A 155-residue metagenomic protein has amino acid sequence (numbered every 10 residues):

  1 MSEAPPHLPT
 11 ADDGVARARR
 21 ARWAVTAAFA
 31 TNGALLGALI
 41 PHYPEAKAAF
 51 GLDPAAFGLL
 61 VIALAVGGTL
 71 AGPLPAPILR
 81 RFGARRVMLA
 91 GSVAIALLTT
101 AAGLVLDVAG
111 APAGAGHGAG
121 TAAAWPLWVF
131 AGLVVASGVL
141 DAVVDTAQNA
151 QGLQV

Functional and structural regions predicted by a protein language model:
D12-A48, V135-V139: Pair of pore-lining "gating" transmembrane helices in MFS-fold secondary transporters
A21, L52-V61, P126, F130: Juxtamembrane helix-start elements in MFS-like secondary transporters
A65-V66: Short hydrophobic/small-residue motifs within alpha-helical transmembrane segments of multi-pass transporter-like
L70-A84: Helix-to-loop junctions at the C-terminal end of transmembrane segments in multipass secondary transporters
R85-S92: Primarily marks hydrophobic transmembrane alpha-helices of the MFS/SLC 12-helix fold
V93-A123: C-terminal ends and interior cores of transmembrane alpha-helices in multi-pass membrane transporters/permeases
L98, W125-S137: Paired small-residue
A142-V155: Intracellular juxtamembrane helix-capping segments at the cytosolic ends of symmetry-related transmembrane helices
